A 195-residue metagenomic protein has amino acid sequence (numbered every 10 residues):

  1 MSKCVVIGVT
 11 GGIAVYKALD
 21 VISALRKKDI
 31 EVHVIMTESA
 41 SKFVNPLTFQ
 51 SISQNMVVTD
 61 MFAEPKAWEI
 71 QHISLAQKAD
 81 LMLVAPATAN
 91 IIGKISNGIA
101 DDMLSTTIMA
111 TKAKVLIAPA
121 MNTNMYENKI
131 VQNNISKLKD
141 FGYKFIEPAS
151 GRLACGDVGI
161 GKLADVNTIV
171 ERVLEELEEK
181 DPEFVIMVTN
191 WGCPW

Functional and structural regions predicted by a protein language model:
M1-V115, N122-E183: A cross-family phosphate/adenosyl-ligand binding-site feature
I186, W191, W195: Acidic, metal/ion-coordinating pockets
